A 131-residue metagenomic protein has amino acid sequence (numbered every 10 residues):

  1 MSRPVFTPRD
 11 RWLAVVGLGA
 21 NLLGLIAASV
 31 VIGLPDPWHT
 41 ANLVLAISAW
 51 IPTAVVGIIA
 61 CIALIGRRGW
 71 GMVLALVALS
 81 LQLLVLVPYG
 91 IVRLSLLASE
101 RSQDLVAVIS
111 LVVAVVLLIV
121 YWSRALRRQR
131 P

Functional and structural regions predicted by a protein language model:
M1-P131: Topology signature of small-to-medium multi-pass alpha-helical membrane proteins
